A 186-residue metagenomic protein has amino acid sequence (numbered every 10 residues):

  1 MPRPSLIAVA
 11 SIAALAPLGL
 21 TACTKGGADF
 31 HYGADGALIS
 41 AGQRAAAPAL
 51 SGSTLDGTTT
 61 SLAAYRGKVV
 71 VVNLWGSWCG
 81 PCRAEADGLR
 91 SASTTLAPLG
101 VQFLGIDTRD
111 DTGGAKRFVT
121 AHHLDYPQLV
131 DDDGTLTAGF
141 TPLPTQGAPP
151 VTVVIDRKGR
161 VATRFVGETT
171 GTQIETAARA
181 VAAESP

Functional and structural regions predicted by a protein language model:
M1-S53, A183-P186: N-terminal targeting signals for export/organelle localization
A47-P48, V70, P149-P150: Short loop/turn microsegments at loop-to-beta-strand junctions
L55-G57, R157: Short, ordered coil/turn segments that flank beta-strands lining enzyme active or ligand-binding pockets
T60-R83, L89: Short active-site neighborhood of thiol/selenol oxidoreductases, capturing the structured segment around
V71-N73, G105, V154: Hydrophobic beta-strand core positions in alpha/beta domains
R83-H122, D132-G139: Structural microenvironment flanking redox-active thiols in thiol-disulfide oxidoreductases
T120-L124, D132-P186: Thiol/disulfide oxidoreductase modules built on the thioredoxin-like
